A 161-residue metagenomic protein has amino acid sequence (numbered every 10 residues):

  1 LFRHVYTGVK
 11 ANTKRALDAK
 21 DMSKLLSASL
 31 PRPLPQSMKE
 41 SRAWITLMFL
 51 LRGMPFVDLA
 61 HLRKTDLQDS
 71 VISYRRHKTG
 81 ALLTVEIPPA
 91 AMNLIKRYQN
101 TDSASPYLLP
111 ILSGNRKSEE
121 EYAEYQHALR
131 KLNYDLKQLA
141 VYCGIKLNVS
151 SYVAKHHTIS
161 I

Functional and structural regions predicted by a protein language model:
F2-F56: Basic, Lys/Arg- and aromatic-enriched nucleic-acid-binding interface segment
F2-T7, H77, P110-K117: Short linear capping/connector segments at secondary-structure termini
R3-H4, H61-R97: Conserved tyrosine-mediated DNA breakage-rejoining catalytic core shared by Y-recombinases
D18-S23, P88-K146: Active-site/catalytic core of tyrosine-dependent DNA strand-transfer enzymes
K20-M22, E40-T46, D69, G80-L82 (+3 more regions): Active-site lining segments that contact anionic ligands and/or coordinate catalytic metals
P31-P35, S73-E86, E119-A128, K146-V153: Short, contiguous acidic/charged loop-to-helix segments that flank catalytic cores in large enzymes
P31-Q36, N133-I161: Short, basic (Lys/Arg/His-rich) helix/loop patches that form interaction surfaces in the mid-to-C-terminal regions
I45-M48, R52, L59, S151-I161: Short, basic/aromatic-rich helical patch in the C-terminal catalytic core of site-specific tyrosine
